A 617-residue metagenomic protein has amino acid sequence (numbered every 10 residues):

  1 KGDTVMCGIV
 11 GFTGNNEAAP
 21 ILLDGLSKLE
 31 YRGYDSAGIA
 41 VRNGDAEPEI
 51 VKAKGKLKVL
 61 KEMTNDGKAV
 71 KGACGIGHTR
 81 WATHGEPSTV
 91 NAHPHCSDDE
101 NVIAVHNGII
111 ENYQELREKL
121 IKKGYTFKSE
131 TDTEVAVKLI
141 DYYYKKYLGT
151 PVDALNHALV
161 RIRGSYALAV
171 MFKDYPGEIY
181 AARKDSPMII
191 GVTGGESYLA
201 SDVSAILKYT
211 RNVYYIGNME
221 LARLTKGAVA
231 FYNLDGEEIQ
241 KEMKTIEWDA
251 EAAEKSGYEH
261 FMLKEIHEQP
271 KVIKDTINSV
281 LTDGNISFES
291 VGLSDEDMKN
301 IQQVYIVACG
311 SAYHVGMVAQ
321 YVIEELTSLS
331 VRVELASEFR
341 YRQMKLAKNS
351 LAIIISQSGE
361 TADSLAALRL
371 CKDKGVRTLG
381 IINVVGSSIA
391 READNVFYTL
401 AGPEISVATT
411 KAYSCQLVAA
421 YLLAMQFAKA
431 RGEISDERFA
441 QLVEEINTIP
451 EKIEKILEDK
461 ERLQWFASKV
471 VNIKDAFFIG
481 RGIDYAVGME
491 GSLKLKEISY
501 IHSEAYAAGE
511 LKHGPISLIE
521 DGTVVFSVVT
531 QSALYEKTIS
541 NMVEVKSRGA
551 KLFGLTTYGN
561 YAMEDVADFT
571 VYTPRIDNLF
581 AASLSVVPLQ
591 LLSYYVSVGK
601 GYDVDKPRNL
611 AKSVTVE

Functional and structural regions predicted by a protein language model:
G2-K255, E259, K271-Q302, Y341 (+4 more regions): Conserved short alpha-helical segments that host acidic/polar catalytic motifs at enzyme active sites
I9, A104, V170, A181 (+6 more regions): Structural beta-sheet core signal
G77-V90, T282-D295, A319-I355, T361 (+1 more regions): Glycine-rich oxoanion-binding loops at beta->alpha junctions
P94, Y180-A181, V213-Y214, L221-R223 (+11 more regions): Replace "in large, NTP-powered and nucleic-acid-processing enzymes" with "in large, NTP-powered factors and other
D132-V135, V315, A319, C415-A420 (+3 more regions): Catalytic-loop motifs flanking and including active-site residues across diverse enzymes
G236, K551, E564-V566, I576-E617: Generic C-terminus detector
Q269-I273, I277-Y305, N395-V524, S597-E617: Active-site phosphate/pyrophosphate-binding segments
K299-Q441, E445-T448, V528-P574, L592 (+1 more regions): Glycine-rich phosphate-binding loops that contact phosphosugars or nucleotide phosphates
